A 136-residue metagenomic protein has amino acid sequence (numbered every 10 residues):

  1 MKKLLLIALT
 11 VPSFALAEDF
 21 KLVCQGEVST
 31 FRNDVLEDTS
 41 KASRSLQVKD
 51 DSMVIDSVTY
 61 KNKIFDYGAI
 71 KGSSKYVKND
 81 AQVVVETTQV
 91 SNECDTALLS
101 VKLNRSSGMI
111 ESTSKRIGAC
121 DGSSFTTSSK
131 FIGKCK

Functional and structural regions predicted by a protein language model:
K3-F14: Sec-dependent N-terminal signal peptides
A15-D19: Boundary at the C-terminal end of the N-terminal hydrophobic targeting segment
K21-Y60, A81-L103: Short, solvent-exposed loop/hinge segments that bridge or flank secondary-structure elements
E27-F31, V58-G68, S114-G122: Short, solvent-exposed aromatic-acidic interface loops
Y60-Y76, G133-C135: Short, surface-exposed loop motifs enriched in S/T, G, D/E and P with embedded aromatic residues
S106: ATP-hydrolysis module of ASCE/P-loop NTPase motor domains, specifically the Walker B Asp-Glu catalytic pair
S114-K136: Edge beta-strand at a domain terminus
